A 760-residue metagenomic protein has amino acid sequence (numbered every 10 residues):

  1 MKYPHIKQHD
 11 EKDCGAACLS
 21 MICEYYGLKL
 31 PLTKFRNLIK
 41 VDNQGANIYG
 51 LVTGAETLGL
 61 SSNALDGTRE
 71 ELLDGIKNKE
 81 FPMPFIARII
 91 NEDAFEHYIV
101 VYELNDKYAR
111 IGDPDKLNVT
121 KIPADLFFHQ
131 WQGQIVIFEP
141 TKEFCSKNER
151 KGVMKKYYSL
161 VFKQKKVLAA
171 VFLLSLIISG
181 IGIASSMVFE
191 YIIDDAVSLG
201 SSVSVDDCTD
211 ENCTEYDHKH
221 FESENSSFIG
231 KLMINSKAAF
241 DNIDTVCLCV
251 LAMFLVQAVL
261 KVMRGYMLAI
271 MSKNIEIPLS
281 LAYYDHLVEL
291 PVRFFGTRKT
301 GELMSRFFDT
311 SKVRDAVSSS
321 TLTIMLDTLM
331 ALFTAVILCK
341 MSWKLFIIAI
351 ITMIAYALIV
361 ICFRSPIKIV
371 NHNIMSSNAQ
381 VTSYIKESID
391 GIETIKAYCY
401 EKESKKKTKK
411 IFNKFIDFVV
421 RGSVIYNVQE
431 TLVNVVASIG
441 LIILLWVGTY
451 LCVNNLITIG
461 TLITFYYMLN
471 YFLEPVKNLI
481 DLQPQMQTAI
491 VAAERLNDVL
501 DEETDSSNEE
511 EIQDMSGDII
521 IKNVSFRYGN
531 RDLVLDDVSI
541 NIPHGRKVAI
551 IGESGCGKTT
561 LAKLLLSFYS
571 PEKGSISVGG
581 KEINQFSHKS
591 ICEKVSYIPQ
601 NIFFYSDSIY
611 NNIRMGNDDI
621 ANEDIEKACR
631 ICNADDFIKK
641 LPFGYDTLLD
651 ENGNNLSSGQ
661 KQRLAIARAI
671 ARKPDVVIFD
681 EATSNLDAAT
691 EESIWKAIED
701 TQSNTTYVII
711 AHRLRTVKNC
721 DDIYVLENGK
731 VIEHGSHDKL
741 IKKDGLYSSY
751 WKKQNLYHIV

Functional and structural regions predicted by a protein language model:
M1-D125: Conserved active-site-adjacent core of cysteine acyl-enzyme catalytic domains
K166-I192, V246, V250, G265-L268 (+6 more regions): Alpha-helical segments in transporter systems
A170-L260, M267, C339-K344, N455-I459: Transmembrane helix-loop-helix hairpins at lipid-water interfaces of multipass membrane proteins, especially the type-1
S175, V246-K261, T323-N373, W446-I457 (+1 more regions): Transmembrane helices of ABC transporter permease
F189, V288-F333, D390, K409: Juxtamembrane loop-to-helix connectors within ABC transporter transmembrane domains
A269, S377, K396-Y400, V424 (+1 more regions): Cytosolic ends of transmembrane helices, especially the final helix of ABC transmembrane type-1 domains
D285-H286, L290-V292, G296-E302, N373-R421 (+3 more regions): Loop segments that connect adjacent transmembrane helices in multi-pass transporters
D514-V760: ABC-type nucleotide-binding domain
